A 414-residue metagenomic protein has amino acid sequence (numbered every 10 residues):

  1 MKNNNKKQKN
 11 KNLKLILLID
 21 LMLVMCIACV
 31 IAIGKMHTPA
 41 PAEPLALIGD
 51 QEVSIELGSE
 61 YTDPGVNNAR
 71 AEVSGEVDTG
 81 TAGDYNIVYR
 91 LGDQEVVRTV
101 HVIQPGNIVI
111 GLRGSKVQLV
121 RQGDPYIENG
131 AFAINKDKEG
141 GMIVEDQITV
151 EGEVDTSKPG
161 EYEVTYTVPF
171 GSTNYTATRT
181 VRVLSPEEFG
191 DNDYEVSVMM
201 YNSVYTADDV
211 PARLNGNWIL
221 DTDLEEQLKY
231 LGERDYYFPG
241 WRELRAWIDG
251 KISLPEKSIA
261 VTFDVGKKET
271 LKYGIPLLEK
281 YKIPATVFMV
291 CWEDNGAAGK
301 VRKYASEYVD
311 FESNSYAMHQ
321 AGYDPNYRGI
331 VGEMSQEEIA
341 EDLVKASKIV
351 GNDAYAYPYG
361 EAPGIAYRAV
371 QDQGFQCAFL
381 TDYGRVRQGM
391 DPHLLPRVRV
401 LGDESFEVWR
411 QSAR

Functional and structural regions predicted by a protein language model:
M1-L15: N-terminal Lys/Arg-rich, disordered targeting/topogenic segments
L17-A32: Hydrophobic membrane-insertion alpha-helices, especially the h-region of bacterial N-terminal signal peptides
C29-P41: Membrane-interface motif at the C-terminal end of an N-terminal transmembrane signal
T38-A69, G106-G141: Solvent-exposed, low-complexity, repeat-rich "mucin-like" stalks and linkers
P41, V102-V109, R182-F189: Extracellular interdomain linker/stem segments of modular secreted and single-pass surface proteins
N68-Q104, K138-V181: Serine/threonine-rich, repeat-prone extracellular segments and beta-strand-based repeat modules of secreted/surface
T178-S258, G389, R397, D403-V408 (+1 more regions): N-terminal pre-catalytic segment of deacetylase/amide-hydrolase enzymes
N192-W218, P255-I259, K267-I275, E279-I365 (+1 more regions): Metal-dependent polysaccharide deacetylase catalytic core of the NodB/CE4 family, i.e., the active-site-bearing domain
